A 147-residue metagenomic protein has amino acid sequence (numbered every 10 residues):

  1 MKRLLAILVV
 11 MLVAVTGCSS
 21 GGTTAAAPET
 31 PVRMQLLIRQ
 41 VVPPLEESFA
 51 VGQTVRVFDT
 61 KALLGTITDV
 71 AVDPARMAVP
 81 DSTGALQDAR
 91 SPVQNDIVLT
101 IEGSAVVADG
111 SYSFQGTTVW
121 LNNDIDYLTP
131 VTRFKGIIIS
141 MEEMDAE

Functional and structural regions predicted by a protein language model:
K2-V9: Sec-dependent signal peptide recognition, specifically the positively charged N-region followed immediately by
V13-G17: C-terminal motif of bacterial Sec signal peptides marking the signal peptidase cleavage site
S19-E147: Beta-strand/loop-dominated core regions that host nucleotide or nucleotide-derived cofactor-binding catalytic loops
